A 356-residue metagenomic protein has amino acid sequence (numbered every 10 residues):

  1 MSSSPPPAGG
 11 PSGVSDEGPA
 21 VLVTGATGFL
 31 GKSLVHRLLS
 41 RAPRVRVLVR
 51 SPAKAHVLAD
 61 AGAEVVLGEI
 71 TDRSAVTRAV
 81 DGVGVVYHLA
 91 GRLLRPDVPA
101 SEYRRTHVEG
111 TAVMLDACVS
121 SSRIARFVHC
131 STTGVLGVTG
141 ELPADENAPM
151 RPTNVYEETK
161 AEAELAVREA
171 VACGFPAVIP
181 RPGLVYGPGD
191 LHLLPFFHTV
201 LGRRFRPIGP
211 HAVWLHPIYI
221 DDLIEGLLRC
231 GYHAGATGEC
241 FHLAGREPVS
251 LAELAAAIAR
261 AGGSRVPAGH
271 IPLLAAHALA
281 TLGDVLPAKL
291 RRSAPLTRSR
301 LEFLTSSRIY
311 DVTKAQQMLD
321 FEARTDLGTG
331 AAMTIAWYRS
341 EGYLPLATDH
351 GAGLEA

Functional and structural regions predicted by a protein language model:
V21-R41: N-terminal Rossmann NAD(P)H-binding glycine-rich loop of SDR-like oxidoreductase domains
A53-A59, A63-E109, A117, V135-V138: NAD(P)H-binding glycine-rich loop region in Rossmannoid oxidoreductase-like domains and their noncatalytic homologs
T106-T111, V128, T159-K160, H216: Short alpha-helix in the Rossmann-fold core of NAD(P)-dependent oxidoreductases
A112-V155, V178: Conserved Rossmann-fold NAD(P)-dependent oxidoreductase catalytic core, especially the SDR/UDP-sugar
L136-G137, F175-L194: Flexible, glycine-rich beta-alpha linker
V138, T153-V178: Active-site Tyr-X1-5-Lys
E162-A163, D190-P195, G209-G231, G238-E239: Substrate-positioning beta->alpha
R229-L296, V312, M318, G328-M333 (+2 more regions): Mid/C-terminal beta-alpha module of Rossmann-like enzyme folds, strongest in SDR-family dehydrogenases/epimerases
